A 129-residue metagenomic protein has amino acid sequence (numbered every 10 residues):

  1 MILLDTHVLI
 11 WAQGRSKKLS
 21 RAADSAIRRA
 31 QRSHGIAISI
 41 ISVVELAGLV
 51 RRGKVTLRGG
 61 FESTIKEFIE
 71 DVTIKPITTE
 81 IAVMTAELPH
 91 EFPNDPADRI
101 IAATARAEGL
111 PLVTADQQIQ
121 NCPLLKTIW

Functional and structural regions predicted by a protein language model:
M1, A102-W129: Acidic, PIN/NYN-like endoribonuclease modules and their adjacent C-terminal/linker elements
M1-I38, R52-K66, Q118: Short, well-structured N-terminal submotif of metal-dependent ribonuclease cores
V8, S42, I81, I101 (+1 more regions): Alpha-helix capping/helix-boundary segments
R15-S16, L49-R52, L88, L125: Residue-level signal for well-ordered alpha-helical positions
A37, K75, I128: General small-molecule cofactor/ligand-binding pocket signal
L46: Phosphate/NTP-binding elements of NTP-utilizing enzymes
L49-V50, F68-D71: Helix-loop "lid/cap" segments that line or gate small-molecule binding pockets
R58-G59, D71-A115: Active-site neighborhoods of divalent-metal-dependent phosphate/nucleic-acid chemistry enzymes
